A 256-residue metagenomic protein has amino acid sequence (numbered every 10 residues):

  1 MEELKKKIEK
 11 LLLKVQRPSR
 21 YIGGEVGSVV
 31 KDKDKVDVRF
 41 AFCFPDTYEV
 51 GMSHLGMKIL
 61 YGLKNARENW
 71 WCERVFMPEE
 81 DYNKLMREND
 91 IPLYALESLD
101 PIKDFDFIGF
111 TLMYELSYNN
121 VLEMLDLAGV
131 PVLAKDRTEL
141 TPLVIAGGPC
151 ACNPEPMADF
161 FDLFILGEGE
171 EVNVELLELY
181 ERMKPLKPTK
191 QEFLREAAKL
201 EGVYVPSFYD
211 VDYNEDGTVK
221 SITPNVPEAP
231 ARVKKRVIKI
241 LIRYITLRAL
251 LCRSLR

Functional and structural regions predicted by a protein language model:
M1-R17, R67: Helix-enriched interaction subdomains in cytosolic or periplasmic regions, typified by TIR/SEFIR signaling/NADase cores
L11-A41, Y48-E49, G217-R256: N-terminal [4Fe-4S]-dependent radical SAM core
V26-K31, G56-A66: Histidine-anchored nucleotide/phosphate-binding helix
K35-D37, C43-F44, M52, A198 (+2 more regions): A short N-terminal interaction module
E49-L55: A short, glycine/small-residue-rich beta-strand->loop->alpha-helix junction that serves as a flexible
E68-D81: A short beta-strand-loop structural module common to alpha/beta enzyme folds
P78-V226: Glycine-rich beta-alpha loop elements in corrinoid/cobalamin-binding modules across cobalamin-dependent enzymes
